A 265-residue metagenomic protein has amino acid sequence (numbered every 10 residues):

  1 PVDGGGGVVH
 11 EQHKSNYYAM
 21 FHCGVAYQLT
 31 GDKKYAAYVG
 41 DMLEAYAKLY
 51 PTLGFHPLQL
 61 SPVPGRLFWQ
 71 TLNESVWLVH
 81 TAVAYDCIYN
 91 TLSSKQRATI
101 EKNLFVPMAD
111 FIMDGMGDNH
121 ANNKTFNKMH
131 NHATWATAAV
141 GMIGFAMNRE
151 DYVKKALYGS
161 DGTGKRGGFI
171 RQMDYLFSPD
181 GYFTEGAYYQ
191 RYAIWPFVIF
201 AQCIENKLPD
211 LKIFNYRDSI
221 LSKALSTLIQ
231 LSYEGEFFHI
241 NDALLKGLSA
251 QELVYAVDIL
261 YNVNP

Functional and structural regions predicted by a protein language model:
P1-V2: Low-complexity, Ser/Thr/Pro/Gly-enriched N-terminal "stalk/linker" regions
V9-L225: Aromatic-lined, polymer-binding surfaces characteristic of secreted/periplasmic polysaccharide-degrading enzymes
P209-P265: C-terminal, helix-dominated tail/subdomain
